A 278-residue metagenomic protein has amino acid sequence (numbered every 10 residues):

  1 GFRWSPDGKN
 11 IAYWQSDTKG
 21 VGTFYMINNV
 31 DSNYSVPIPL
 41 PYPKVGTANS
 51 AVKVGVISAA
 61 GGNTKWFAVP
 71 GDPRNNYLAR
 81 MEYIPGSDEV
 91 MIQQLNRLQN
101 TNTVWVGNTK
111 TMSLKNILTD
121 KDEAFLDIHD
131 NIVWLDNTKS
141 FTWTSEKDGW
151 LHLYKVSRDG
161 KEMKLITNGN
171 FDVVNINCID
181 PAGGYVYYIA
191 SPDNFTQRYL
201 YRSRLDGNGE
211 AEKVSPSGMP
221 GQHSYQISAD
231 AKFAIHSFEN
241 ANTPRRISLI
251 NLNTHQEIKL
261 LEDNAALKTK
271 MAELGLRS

Functional and structural regions predicted by a protein language model:
G1, S16-A48, L95-R97, I189-P192: Short, conserved, GDST-rich strand-edge loop motifs in beta-rich repeat architectures
G1-F2, V30-A51, V56, L126-S140 (+1 more regions): Surface-exposed acidic, glycine/proline-enriched linker/cap segments that occur as 15-30-residue helix-coil
G1-Y13: Hydrophobic or amphipathic alpha-helical targeting/insertion segments
D7-K9, G86-D88, N137-K139, A182-G184 (+1 more regions): Short coil/turn segments that connect the beta-strands within blades of beta-propeller domains
A12-S16, V21-F24, S50-K53, F67 (+8 more regions): Non-catalytic accessory segments flanking enzyme active sites
V52-A59, W105-M112, K155-D159, Y201-D206 (+1 more regions): Beta-propeller blade signature
A59-P70: A short helix->beta-strand "capping" segment at the edge of beta-propeller domains
L135-Y154, D180-A182: Loop/turn-rich, solvent-exposed surfaces of beta-rich toroidal or solenoidal domains
